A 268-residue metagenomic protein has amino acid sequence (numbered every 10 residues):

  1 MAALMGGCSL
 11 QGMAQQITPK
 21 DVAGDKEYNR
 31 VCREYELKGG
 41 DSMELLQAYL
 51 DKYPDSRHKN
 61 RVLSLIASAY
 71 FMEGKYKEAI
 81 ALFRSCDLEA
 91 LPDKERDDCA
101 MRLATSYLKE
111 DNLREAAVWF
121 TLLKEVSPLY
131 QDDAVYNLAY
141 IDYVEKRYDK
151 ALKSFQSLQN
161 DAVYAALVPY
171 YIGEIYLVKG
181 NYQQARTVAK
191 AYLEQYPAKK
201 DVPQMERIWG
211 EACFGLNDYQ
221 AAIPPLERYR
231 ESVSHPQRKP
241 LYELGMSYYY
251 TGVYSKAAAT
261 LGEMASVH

Functional and structural regions predicted by a protein language model:
M1-S9: Bacterial N-terminal signal peptides
C8-H268: Acidic, polar-rich low-complexity tracts and alpha-helical solenoid repeat scaffolds
